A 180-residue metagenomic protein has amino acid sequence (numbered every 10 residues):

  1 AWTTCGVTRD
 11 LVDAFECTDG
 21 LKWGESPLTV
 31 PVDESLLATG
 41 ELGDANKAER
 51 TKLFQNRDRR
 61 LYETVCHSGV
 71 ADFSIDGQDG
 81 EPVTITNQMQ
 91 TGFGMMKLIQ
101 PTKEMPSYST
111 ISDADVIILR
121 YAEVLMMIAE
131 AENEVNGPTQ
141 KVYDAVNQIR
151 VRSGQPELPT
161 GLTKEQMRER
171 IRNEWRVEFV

Functional and structural regions predicted by a protein language model:
A1-R9, D13-V180: Acidic/polar-rich alpha-helix caps and helix-coil junctions
